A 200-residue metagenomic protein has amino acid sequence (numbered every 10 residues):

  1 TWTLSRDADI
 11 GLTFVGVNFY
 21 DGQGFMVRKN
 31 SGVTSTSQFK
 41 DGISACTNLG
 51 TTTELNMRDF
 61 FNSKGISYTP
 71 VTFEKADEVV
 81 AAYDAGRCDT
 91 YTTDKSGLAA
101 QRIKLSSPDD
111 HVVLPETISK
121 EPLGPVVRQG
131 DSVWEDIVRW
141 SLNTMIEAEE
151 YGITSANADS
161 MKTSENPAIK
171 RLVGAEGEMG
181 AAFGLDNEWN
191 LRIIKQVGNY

Functional and structural regions predicted by a protein language model:
T1, I43-A45, D84-T93: Alpha-to-beta junction loops
T1-F39, K95-E121: Acidic, polar ligand-binding/catalytic clefts
Y20-E78, S96: Bilobed "Venus flytrap"/periplasmic-binding protein-like clamshell domains and structurally analogous long
V27-V33, S37-K40, L49-T51, G97-L98 (+2 more regions): Extended ligand-binding regions for polar small-molecule ligands
T52-N56, T90, D136: Alpha-helical segment that forms one wall of the substrate-binding/catalytic cleft in peptidoglycan-active domains
P70, A85, P108-D109, D131-E135: A residue-level marker of the well-folded mature domains of exported/periplasmic proteins
